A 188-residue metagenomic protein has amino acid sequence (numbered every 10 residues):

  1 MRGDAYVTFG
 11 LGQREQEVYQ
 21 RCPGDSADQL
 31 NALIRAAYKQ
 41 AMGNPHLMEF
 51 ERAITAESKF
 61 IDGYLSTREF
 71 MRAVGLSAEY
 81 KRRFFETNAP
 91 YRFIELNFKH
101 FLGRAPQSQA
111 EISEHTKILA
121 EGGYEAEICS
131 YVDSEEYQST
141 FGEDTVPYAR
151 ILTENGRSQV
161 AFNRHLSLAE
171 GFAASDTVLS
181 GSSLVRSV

Functional and structural regions predicted by a protein language model:
M1-V188: Composition-driven recognition of low-complexity segments enriched in small/aliphatic/hydroxylated residues
